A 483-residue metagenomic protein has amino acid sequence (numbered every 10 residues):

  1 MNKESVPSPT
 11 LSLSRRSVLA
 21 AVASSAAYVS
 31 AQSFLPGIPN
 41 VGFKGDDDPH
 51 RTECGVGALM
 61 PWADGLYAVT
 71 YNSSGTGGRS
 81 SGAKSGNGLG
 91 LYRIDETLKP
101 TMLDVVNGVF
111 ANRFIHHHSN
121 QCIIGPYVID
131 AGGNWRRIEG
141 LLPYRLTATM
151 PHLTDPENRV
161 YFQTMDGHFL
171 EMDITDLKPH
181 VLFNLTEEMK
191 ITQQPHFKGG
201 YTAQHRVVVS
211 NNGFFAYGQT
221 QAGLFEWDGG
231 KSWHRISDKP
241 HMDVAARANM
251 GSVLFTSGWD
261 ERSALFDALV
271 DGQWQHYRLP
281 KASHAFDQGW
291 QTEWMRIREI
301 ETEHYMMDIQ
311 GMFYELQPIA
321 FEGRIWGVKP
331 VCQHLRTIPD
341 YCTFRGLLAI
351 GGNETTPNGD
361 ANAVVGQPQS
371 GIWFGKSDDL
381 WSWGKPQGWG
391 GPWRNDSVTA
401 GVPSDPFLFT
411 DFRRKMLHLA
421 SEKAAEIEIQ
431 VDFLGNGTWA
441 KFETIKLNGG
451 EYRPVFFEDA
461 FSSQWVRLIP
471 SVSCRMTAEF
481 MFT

Functional and structural regions predicted by a protein language model:
N2-S25: N-terminal secretory signal peptides and thylakoid transit peptides that target proteins across membranes
K44-N87, V109-F114: Beta-strand-rich domains and repeat architectures in extracellular enzymes and scaffolds, especially beta-propellers
E53-G57, V106-S119, P143-P156, E187-H205 (+3 more regions): Repeated scaffold domains used in trafficking and secretory/extracellular systems, primarily beta-propellers
L66-V69, N120-V128, H152, N158-T164 (+4 more regions): Short beta-strand elements that form the blades of beta-propeller/WD-repeat-like and other beta-sheet-rich scaffold
T76-L91, V128-N134, G167-D173, F214-E226 (+4 more regions): Structural motif
D95-T149: Blade-loop segments of beta-propeller domains
D340-R394: Blade-level signature of beta-propeller repeat domains, shared across WD40, Kelch, NHL, RCC1 and BNR/Asp-box propellers
D459-C474: Noncatalytic modules at the cell exterior or secretory-pathway interfaces, chiefly beta-strand-rich lectin/adhesion
